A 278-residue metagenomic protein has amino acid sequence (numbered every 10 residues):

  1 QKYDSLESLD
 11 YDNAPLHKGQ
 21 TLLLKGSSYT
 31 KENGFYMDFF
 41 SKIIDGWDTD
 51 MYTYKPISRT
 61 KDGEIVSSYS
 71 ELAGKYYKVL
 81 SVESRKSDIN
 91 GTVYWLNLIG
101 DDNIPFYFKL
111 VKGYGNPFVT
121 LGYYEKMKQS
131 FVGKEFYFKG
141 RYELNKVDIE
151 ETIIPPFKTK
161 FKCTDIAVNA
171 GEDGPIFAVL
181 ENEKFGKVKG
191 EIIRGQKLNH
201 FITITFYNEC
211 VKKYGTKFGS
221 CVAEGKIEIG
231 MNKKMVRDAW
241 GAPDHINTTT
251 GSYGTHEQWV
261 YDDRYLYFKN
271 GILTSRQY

Functional and structural regions predicted by a protein language model:
Q1-Q20, L24-S27, N33-F35, V66-K75 (+1 more regions): Residues within mature, well-folded domains
H17-T60: Short Lys/Arg-enriched alpha/beta "domain-start" segment
